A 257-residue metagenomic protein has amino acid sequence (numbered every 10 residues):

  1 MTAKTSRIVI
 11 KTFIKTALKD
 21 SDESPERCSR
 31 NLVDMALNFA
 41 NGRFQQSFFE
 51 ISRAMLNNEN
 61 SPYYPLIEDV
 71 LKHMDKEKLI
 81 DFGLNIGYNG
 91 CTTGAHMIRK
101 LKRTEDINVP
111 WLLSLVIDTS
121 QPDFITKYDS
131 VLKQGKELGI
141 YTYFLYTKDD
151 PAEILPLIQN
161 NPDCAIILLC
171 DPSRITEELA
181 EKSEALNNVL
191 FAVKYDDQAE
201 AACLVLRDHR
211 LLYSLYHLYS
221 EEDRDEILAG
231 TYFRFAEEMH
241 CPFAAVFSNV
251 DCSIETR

Functional and structural regions predicted by a protein language model:
M1-N38, L138, C164, V189-R257: Radical SAM enzyme [4Fe-4S]-AdoMet core and its adjacent flexible, acidic and glycine-rich loops/tails across
I8, S61, P65, T126 (+4 more regions): Generic alpha-helical secondary structure signal
V33, F44, T176-E178: Localized chelating/binding microdomains that coordinate divalent metal ions or stabilize phosphate-bearing
N41-L115: N-terminal [4Fe-4S]-dependent radical SAM core
Y64-D69, Y128-V131, E178-N188, S253-T256: Hydrophobic transmembrane alpha-helix bundles
E77, I107, Y128-D129, Y146: Long alpha-helical, hydrophobic tracts
L112-I125, G135-A152, N161-A199, R210-D225 (+1 more regions): Core AdoMet radical
V131-G135, L157-I158, K182-S183, V205-L206 (+1 more regions): Generic structural signal for hydrophobic
